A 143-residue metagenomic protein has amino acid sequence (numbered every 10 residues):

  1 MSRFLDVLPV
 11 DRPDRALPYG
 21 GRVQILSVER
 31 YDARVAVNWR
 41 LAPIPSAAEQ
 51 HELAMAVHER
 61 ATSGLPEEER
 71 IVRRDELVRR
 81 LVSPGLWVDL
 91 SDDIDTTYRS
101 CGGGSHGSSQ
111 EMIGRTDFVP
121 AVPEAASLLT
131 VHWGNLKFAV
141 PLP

Functional and structural regions predicted by a protein language model:
M1-P143: Surface-exposed edge beta-strand/loop patches
